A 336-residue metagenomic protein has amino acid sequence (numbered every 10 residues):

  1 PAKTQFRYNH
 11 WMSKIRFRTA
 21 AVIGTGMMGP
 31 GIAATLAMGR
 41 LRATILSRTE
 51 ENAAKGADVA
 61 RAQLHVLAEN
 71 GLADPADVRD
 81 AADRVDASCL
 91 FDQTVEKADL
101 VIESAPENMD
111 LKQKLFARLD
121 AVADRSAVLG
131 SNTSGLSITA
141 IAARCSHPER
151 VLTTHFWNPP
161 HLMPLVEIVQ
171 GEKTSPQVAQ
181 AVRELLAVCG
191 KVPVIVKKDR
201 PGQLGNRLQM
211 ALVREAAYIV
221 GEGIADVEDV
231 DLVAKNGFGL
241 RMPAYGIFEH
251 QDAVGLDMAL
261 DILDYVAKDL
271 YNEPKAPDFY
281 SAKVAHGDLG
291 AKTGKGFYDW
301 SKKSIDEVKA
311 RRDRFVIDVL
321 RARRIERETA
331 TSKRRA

Functional and structural regions predicted by a protein language model:
Y8, S13, Q180, V188-K191 (+3 more regions): NAD(P)-dependent Rossmann-like dehydrogenase/reductase catalytic/cofactor-binding core
Y8-V66, N70: NAD(P)+-binding Rossmann beta1-loop-alpha1 motif at the extreme N-terminus of oxidoreductases
G39-L41, E96, P159-V169, P243-Y245: Acidic/polar active-site rim loop that often engages polyanionic ligands
T44, D86, I102, L152-T154 (+1 more regions): Hydrophobic/aromatic beta-strand patches that form the interior of the parallel beta-sheet core in alpha/beta enzyme
T44, V188, Q209-E215: Structural/interface elements that position substrates and couple domains in central-metabolism enzymes
E51-N52, V66-L129, L136: Rossmann-like NAD(P)-binding element
V128-R207: Rossmann-fold dinucleotide-binding core
